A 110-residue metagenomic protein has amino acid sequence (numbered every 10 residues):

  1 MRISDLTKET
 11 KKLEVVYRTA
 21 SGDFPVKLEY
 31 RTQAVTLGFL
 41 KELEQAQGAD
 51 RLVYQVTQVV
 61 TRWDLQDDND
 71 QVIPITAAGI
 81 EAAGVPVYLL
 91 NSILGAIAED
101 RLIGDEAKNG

Functional and structural regions predicted by a protein language model:
M1-T10: Extended acidic low-complexity intrinsically disordered regions
K11-V15: N-terminal catalytic cores of peptidoglycan-degrading enzymes
R18-G110: Short, surface-exposed, charged amphipathic helix/loop patches that serve as local interaction elements
